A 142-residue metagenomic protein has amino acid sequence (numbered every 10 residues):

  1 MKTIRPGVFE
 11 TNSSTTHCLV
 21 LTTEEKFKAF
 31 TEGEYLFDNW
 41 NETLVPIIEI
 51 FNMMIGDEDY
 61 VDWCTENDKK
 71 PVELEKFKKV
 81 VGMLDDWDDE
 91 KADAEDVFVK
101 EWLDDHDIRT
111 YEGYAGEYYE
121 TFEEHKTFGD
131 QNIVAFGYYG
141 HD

Functional and structural regions predicted by a protein language model:
M1-K26, F136-D142: Short, extreme N-terminal segment that most often corresponds to the first beta-strand
S14, A29-F30, V99: Short amphipathic alpha-helical "recognition" segments used for binding
F27-F51: Charged, amphipathic alpha-helical linkers/stalks
V45-Y139: Low-complexity intrinsically disordered segments
